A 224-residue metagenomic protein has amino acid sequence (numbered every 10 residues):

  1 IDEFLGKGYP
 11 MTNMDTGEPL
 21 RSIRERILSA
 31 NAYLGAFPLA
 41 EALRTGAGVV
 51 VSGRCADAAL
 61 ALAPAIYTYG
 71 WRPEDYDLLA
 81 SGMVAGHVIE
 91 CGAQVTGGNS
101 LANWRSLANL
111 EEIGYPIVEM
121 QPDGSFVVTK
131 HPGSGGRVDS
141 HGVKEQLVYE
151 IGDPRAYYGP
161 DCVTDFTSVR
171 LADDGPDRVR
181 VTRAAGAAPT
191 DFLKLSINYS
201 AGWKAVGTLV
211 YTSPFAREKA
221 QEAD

Functional and structural regions predicted by a protein language model:
D2-S52: An acidic, phosphate/nucleotide-engaging active-site surface
F4-P10, P64-D75: A glycine- and small-aliphatic-rich helix-loop capping segment at beta-alpha/alpha-beta transitions that lines
L34-P38, T45, L79-M83, V138 (+4 more regions): Conserved active-site and cofactor/substrate-binding residues in soluble primary-metabolism enzymes
R54-L60: Gly/Ser/Thr-rich loops at beta-strand to alpha-helix junctions that form or flank small-molecule/cofactor-binding
A56, A65-G70, Q146-V148, D224: Short, solvent-exposed amphipathic alpha-helical segments in soluble enzyme and RNA/protein-processing domains
A63-Y69, Q121-K130, Y199-L209: Short acidic (Asp/Glu) and glycine-rich catalytic loops that position anionic groups and cofactors
D77-R183: A conserved active-site cap/scaffold subdomain adjacent to cofactor or substrate pockets
D165-D224: C-terminal non-catalytic interaction/assembly regions of soluble proteins
